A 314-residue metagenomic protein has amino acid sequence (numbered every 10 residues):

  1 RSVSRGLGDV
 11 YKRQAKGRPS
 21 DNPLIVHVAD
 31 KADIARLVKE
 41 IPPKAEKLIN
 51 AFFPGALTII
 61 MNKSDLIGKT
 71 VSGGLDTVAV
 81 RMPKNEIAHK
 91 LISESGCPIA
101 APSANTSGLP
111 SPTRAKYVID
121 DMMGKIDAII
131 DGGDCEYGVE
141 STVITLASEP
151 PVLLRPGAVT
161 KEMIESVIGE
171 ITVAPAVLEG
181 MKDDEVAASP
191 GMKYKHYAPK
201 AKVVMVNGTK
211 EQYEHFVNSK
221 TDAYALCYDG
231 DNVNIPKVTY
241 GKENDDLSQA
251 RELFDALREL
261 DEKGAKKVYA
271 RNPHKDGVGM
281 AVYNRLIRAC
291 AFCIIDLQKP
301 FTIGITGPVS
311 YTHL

Functional and structural regions predicted by a protein language model:
R1-Y11, V309-H313: Single conserved hydrophobic/aromatic residue that forms the stacking wall/gate of nucleotide- or nucleobase-binding
R5-Q298, G304: Active-site-adjacent structural elements in enzyme catalytic cores
P300-S310, L314: Walker A (P-loop) phosphate-binding motif
